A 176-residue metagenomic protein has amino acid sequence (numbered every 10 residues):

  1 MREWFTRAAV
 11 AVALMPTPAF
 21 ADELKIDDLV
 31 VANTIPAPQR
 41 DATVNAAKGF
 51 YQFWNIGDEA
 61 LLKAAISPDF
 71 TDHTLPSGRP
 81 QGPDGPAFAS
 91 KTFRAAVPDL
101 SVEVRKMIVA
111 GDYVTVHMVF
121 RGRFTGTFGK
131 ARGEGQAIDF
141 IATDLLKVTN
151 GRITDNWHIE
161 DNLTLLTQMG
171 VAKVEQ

Functional and structural regions predicted by a protein language model:
M1-A8: Bacterial N-terminal signal peptides that target proteins for export
A8-A9, A19: Cleavable N-terminal signal peptides
L14-A21: C-terminal segment of classical bacterial N-terminal signal peptides
A21-A64, P68, V174-Q176: Short, low-complexity N-terminal intrinsically disordered segments enriched in polar/charged residues
A42-N45, E59-G111: A solvent-exposed, acidic/Ser-Thr-rich amphipathic alpha-helical stretch
I66, I108, F120-G122, E160: Short beta-strand segments enriched in hydrophobic/aromatic residues within well-folded beta-rich domains
V119-N150: Exposed beta-sheet edge and beta->alpha loop/turn motif
D139-T167: Short beta-strand edge/turn micro-motifs at domain boundaries
